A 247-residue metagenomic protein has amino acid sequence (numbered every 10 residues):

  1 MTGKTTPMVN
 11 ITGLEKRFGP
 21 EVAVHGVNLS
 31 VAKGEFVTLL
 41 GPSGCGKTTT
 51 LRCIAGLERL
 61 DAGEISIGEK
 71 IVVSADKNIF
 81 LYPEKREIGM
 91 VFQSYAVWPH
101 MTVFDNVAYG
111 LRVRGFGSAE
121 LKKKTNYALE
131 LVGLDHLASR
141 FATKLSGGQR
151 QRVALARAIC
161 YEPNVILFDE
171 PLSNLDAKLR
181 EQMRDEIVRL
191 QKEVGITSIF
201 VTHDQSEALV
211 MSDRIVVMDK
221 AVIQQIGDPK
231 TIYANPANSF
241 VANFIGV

Functional and structural regions predicted by a protein language model:
G13, G26, A62: Conserved N-terminal beta-sheet scaffold of ABC transporter nucleotide-binding domains
L40-P42: The feature captures the beta-strand-to-loop junction immediately N-terminal to the Walker
T48-L51, V153: ABC ATPase nucleotide-binding domain helices that frame the ATP-binding cleft
A55: Helix-to-loop junction immediately C-terminal to a conserved catalytic motif
G63-A75: Conserved ABC transporter NBD signature motif
E87-G89, Q93, V97-F240: ABC ATPase nucleotide-binding domains
